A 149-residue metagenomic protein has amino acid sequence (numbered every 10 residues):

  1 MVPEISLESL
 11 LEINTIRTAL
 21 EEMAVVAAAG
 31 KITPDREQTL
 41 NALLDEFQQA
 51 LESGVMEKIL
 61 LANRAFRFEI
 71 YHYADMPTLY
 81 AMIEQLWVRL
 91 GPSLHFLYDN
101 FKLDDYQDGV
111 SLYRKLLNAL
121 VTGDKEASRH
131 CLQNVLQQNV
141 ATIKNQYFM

Functional and structural regions predicted by a protein language model:
M1-G30, D35, T78, D124 (+1 more regions): Short linear motifs at protein or domain termini
S6-L7, F96-D99: Short alpha-helical transmembrane interface motifs in multi-pass membrane proteins
L7, T18, Q38-N41, Q107-S111: Amphipathic alpha-helical repeat elements characteristic of tetratricopeptide repeat
I13, P34-H95, L112-K115, A127-Q138: Conserved amphipathic alpha-helical segments that form helical-bundle/coiled-coil interaction surfaces
A29, Y71-D75, V121: Amphipathic alpha-helical interaction elements
T33, M56, K102, Y106: Flexible, glycine- and charge-enriched loops at secondary-structure boundaries
L103-M149: C-terminal regulatory/effector modules of DNA-binding transcriptional regulators
